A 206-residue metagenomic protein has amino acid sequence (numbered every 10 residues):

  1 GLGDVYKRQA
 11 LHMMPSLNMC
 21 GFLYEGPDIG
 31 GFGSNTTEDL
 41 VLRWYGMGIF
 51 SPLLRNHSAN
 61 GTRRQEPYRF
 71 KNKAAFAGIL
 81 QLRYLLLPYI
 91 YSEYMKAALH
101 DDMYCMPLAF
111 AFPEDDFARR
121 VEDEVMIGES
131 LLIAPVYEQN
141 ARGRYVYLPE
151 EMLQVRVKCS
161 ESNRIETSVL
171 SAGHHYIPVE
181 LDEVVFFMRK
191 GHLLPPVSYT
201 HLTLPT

Functional and structural regions predicted by a protein language model:
G1-E183, M188, V197: Catalytic-domain carbohydrate-binding cleft regions of carbohydrate-active enzymes
L2, H201-T206: A short, hydrophobic C-terminal helix/tail in secreted or cell-surface proteins
K73, G191-H192, T206: Short linear sequence elements within intrinsically disordered, low-complexity coil regions
G191-L202: Accessory, solvent-exposed terminal regions and/or long lumenal/extracellular loops of proteins
